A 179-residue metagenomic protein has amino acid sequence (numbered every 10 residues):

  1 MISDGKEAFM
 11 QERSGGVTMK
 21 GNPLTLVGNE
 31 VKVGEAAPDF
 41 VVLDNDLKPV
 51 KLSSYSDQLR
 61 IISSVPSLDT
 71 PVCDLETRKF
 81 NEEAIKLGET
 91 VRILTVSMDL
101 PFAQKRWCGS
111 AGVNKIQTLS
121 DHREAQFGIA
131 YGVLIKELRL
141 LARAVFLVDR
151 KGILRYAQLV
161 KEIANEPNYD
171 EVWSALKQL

Functional and structural regions predicted by a protein language model:
I2-L179: Chalcogenol-based redox active-site neighborhoods
